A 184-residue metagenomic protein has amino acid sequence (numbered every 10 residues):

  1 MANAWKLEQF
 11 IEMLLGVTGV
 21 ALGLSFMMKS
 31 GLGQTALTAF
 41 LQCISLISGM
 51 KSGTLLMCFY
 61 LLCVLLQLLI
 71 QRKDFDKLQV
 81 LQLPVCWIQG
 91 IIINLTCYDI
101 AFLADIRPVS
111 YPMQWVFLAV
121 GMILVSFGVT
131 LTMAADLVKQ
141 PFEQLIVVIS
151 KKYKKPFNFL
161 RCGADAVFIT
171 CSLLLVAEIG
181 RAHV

Functional and structural regions predicted by a protein language model:
M1-E8: Short, Lys/Arg-rich, polar N-terminal cytosolic tail immediately upstream of the first transmembrane signal-anchor
F10-G16, C63-F75: C-terminal ends of transmembrane helices
A39-G49, Q144-K154: Short amphipathic alpha-helical coupling elements at transmembrane boundaries
I47-F59, Q114-A119: Structural signature of hydrophobic alpha-helical transmembrane segments
L61-Q67, D165-S172: Hydrophobic, membrane-inserted alpha-helices
K77-I88, S110-W115: Cytoplasmic-side transmembrane-helix entry/capping segments in multi-pass membrane proteins
W87, I91-D99, W115-A135: Mid-bilayer segments of alpha-helical transmembrane spans in multi-pass integral membrane proteins that mediate
A182-V184: Conserved small/polar residues in nucleotide/adenosyl-binding loops
